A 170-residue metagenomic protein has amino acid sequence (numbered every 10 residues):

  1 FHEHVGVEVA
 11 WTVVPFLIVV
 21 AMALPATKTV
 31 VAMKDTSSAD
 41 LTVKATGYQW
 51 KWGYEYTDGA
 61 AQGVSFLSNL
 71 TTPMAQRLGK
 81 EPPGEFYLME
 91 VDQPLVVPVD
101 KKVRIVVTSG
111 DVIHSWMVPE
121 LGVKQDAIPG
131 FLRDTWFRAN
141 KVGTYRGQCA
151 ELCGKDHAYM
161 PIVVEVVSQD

Functional and structural regions predicted by a protein language model:
F1-D170: Non-transmembrane, membrane-proximal soluble domains of secreted or membrane proteins
